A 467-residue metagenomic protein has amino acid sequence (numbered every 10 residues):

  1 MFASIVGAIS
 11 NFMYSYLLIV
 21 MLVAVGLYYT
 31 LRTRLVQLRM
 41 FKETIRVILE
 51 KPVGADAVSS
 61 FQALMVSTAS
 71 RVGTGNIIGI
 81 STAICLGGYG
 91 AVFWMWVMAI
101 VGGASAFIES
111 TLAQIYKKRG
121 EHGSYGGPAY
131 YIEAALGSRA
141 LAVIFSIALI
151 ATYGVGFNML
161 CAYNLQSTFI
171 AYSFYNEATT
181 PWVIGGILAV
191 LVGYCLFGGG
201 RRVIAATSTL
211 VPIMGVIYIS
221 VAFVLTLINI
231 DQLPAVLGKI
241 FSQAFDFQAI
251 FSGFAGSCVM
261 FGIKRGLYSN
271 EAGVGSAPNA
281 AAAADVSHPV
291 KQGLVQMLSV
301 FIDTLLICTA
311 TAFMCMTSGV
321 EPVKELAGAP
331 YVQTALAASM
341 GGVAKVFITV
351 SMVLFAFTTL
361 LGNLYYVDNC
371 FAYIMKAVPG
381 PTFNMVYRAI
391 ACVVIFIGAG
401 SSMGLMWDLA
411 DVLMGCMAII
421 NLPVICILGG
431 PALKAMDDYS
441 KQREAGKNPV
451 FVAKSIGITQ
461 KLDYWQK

Functional and structural regions predicted by a protein language model:
M1-T74, I84-A91, G102, C426-K467: N-terminal alpha-helical transmembrane segments of multi-pass membrane transport and channel/translocase proteins
F2, R32-Q37, N76-I80, Y89 (+6 more regions): Transmembrane helix-loop junctions in multi-pass membrane proteins
G7-E43, C85-G123, I302-A310, K345 (+1 more regions): Extracellular loop-to-transmembrane helix junctions
M21-Y28, R32-I45, N164-F169, T180-I228 (+4 more regions): Membrane-interface loop-to-helix entry segments
V25-T30, M98-H122, P128-A129, E133-Y163 (+3 more regions): Helix-loop-helix module between adjacent transmembrane segments
T30, F107-K117, E121, F223-K239 (+3 more regions): Extracellular/periplasmic helix-exit of transmembrane alpha-helices
L35-S60, T82-I84, G88-V92, A104-L136 (+3 more regions): Flexible loop linkers connecting adjacent transmembrane helices in multi-pass alpha-helical membrane transporters
G54-L86, L112-I115, E121-A129, E133 (+2 more regions): Alpha-helical membrane segments and immediately flanking helix-loop junctions that form or couple to the substrate/ion
